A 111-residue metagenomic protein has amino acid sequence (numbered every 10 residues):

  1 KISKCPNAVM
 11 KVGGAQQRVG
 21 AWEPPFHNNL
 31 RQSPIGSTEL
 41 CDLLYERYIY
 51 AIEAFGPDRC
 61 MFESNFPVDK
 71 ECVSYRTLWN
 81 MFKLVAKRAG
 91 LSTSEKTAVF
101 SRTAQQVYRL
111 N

Functional and structural regions predicted by a protein language model:
K1-M61, Q106: Catalytic pocket-lining loop regions of alpha/beta-barrel enzymes, especially the amidohydrolase/enolase/GH5 lineages
M10, E46-Y50, A54-M61, K70-N111: Mid-to-C-terminal alpha-helical segments outside catalytic/metal-binding sites
R18-A21, D69-V73: Short catalytic/ligand-binding loop motif for oxyanion handling, primarily in non-cytosolic enzymes, centered on
N65-F66: Active-site metal-binding loops of divalent metal-dependent hydrolases
